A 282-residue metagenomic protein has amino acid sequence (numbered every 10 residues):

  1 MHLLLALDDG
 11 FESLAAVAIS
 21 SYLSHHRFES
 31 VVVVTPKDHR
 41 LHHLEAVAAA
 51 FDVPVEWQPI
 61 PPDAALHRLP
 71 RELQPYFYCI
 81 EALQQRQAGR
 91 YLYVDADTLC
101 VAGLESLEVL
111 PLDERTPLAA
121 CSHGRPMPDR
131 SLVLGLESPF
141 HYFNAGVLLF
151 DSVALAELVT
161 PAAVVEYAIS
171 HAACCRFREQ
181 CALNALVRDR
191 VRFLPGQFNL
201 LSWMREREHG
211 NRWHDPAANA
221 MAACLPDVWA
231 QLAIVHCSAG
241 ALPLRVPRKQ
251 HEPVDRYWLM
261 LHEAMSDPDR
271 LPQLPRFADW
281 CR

Functional and structural regions predicted by a protein language model:
M1-F11, A64-R68: Glycine-rich phosphate-binding "P-loop"
L4-L7, V17, S152-R282: A glycosyltransferase accessory/donor-loop signature
S21-E29: Short, acidic, metal-binding catalytic loop of nucleotide-sugar glycosyltransferases
V31-K37, A120: Short internal beta-strands
R40-R86: Active-site-proximal specificity loops/subdomain of glycosyltransferases
P59, P75-M127, L149-F150: GT-A fold catalytic core of metal-dependent nucleotide-sugar glycosyltransferases, centered on the diacidic
L69, L132-S138, A220-C224: Short, P/G- and charge-enriched loop/turn segments at secondary-structure junctions
L136-V147: A recurrent flexible, glycine/aromatic-enriched loop bordering the glycosyltransferase active site that acts as
